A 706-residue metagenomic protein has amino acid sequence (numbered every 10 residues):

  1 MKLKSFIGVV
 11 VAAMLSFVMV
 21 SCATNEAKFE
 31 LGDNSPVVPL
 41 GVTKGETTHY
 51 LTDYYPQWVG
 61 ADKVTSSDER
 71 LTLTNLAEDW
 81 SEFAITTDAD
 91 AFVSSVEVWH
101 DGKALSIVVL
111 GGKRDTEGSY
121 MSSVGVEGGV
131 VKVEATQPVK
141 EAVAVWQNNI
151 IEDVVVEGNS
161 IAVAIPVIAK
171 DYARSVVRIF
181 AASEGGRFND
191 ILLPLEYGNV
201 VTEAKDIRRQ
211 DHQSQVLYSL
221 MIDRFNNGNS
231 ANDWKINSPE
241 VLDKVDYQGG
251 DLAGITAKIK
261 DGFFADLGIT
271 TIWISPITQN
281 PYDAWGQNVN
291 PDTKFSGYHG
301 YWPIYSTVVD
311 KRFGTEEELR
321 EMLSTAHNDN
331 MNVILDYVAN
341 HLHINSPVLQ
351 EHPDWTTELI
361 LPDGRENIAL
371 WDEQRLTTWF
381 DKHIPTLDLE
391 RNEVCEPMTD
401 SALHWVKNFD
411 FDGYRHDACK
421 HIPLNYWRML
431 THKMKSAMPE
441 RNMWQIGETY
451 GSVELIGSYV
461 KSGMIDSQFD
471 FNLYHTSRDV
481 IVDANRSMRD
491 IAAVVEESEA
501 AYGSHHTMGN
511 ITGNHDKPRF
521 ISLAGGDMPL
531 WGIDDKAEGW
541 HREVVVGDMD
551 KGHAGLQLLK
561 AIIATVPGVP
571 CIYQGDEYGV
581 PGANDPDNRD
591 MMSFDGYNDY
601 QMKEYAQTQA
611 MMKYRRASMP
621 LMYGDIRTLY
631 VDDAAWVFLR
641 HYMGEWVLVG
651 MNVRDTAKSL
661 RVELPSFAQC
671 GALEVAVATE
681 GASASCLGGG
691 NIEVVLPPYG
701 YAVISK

Functional and structural regions predicted by a protein language model:
M1-V10: Bacterial N-terminal signal peptides that target proteins for export
V9-V18: Bacterial N-terminal signal peptides
S21-V37, D79, E97, S106 (+8 more regions): Carbohydrate-interacting/catalytic domains
D211, Q215, F225-F409, M429-M438 (+1 more regions): Substrate-binding/active-site clefts of carbohydrate-active enzymes
V216-Y218, I272-I274, V333-L335, Y414 (+3 more regions): Hydrophobic faces of well-ordered beta-strands that scaffold small-molecule active sites in alpha/beta enzyme cores
N232-G250, A524-G547: A solvent-exposed, charged loop/short amphipathic helix patch at secondary-structure junctions
H341, S401-L403, K407-I511, A561-T565 (+4 more regions): Active-site-proximal helices and loops of the catalytic beta/alpha 8
V494-K536: Aromatic-lined glycan-binding groove of carbohydrate-active enzymes
